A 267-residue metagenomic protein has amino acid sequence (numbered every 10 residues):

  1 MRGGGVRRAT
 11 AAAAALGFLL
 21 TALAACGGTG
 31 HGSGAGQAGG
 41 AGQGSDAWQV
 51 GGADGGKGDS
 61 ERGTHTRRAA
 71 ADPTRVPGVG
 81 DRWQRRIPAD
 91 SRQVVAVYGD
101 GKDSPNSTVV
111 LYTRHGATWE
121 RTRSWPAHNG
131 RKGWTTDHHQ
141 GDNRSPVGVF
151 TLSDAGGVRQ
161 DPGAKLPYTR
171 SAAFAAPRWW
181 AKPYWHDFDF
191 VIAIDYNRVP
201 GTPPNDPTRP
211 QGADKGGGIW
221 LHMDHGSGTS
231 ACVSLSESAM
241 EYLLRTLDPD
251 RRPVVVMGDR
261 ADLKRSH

Functional and structural regions predicted by a protein language model:
M1-G30: Secretory targeting and sorting signals
A22, G27-M223, R245, R260-H267: Cell wall/extracellular polymer interaction/catalysis modules
W220, G228-H267: Extracellularly exposed regions in secreted/surface proteins, prominently low-complexity, repeat-rich
